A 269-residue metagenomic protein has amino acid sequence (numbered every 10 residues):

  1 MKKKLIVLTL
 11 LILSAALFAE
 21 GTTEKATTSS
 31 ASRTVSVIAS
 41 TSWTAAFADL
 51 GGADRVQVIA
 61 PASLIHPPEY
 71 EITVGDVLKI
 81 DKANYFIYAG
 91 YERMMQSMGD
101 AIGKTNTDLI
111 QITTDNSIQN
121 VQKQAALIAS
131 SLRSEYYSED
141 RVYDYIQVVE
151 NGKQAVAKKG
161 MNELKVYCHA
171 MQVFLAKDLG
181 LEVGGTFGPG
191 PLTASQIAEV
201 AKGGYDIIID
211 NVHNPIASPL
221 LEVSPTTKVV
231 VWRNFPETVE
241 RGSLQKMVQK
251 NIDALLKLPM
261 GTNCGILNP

Functional and structural regions predicted by a protein language model:
M1-T34, L267-P269: Short, low-complexity disordered leader/linker segments with a strong preference for bacterial N-terminal type II
T23, R55-S134, A217-K228: Acidic/His-rich segments in extracytoplasmic proteins that coordinate ligands and/or metal ions
T28, T34-P67: N-terminal glycine-rich anion-binding loop in soluble enzyme alpha/beta folds
R33-S40, T44-A48, Y137-G188, L192-V200: Basic- and aromatic-lined ligand-binding clefts that recognize polyanionic substrates
V35-S36, Q119-Q122, A126, S130 (+2 more regions): Structured C-terminal subdomain patch of bacterial secreted/periplasmic proteins
G51-D76, Q172-E199, R233-R241: Alpha-helical, coiled-coil/dimerization segments enriched in small aliphatic residues
Y85-G90, E139, D206-V212: Periplasmic-binding protein-like
M95, G99, T107-E135, M161-D178 (+1 more regions): Extracytoplasmic ligand-binding site segments that recognize negatively charged/polar headgroups
